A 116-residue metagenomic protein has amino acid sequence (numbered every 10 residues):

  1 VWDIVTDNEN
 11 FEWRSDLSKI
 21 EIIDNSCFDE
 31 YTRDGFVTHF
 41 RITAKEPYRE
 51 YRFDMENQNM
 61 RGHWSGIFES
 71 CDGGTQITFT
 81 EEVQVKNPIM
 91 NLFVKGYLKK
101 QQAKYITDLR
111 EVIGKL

Functional and structural regions predicted by a protein language model:
V1-I23: Hydrophobic ligand-binding cavity/cleft-lining segments
S15, T78, P88: Residue-level signal for pocket-adjacent positions within structured domains
S18-I20, M60, V112, L116: Residue-level signal for alpha-helical context at structural boundaries
I22-N25, Y48: A short, compositionally biased
C27-D29: Ser/Thr-rich, low-complexity intrinsically disordered terminal regions
Y31-T78, E82-V85, E111: Hydrophobic-ligand binding "helix-grip"
E82-L116: A conserved amphipathic terminal alpha-helix motif
